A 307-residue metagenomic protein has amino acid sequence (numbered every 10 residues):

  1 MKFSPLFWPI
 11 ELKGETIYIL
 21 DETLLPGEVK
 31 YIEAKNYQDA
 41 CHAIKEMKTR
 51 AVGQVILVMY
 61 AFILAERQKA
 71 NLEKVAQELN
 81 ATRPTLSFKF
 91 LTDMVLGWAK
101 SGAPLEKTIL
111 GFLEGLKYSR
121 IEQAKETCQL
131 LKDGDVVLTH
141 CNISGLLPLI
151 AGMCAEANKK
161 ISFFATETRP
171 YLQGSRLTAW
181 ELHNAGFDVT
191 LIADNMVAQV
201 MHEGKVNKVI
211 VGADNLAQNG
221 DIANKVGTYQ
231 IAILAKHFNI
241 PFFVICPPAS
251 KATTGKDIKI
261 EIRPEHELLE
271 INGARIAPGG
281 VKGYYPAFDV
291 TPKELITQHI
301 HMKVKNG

Functional and structural regions predicted by a protein language model:
K2-E106: Long amphipathic alpha-helical segments
E28-Q38, S119, L149, E203-V211: Acidic-glycine-rich active-site phosphate/pyrophosphate-binding loop
E46-V58, L138, N142, Y285-I300: Conserved phosphate/anionic-ligand binding catalytic regions in large, soluble enzymes, centered on
V58-A65, T127, L146-C154, T178 (+3 more regions): Buried hydrophobic packing segments
L91, L105-L146: Active-site pocket-lining segments that scaffold enzyme catalytic pockets across diverse folds
E126-V136, C154-N158, K205-N207: Glycine-rich phosphate/diphosphate-binding loops that line cofactor/substrate pockets in enzymes
H140-V189: Glycine-rich phosphate/diphosphate-binding loop of Rossmann-like nucleotide-binding domains
T168-G307: Conserved phosphate- and dinucleotide-binding cores of soluble alpha/beta proteins, encompassing both enzyme active
